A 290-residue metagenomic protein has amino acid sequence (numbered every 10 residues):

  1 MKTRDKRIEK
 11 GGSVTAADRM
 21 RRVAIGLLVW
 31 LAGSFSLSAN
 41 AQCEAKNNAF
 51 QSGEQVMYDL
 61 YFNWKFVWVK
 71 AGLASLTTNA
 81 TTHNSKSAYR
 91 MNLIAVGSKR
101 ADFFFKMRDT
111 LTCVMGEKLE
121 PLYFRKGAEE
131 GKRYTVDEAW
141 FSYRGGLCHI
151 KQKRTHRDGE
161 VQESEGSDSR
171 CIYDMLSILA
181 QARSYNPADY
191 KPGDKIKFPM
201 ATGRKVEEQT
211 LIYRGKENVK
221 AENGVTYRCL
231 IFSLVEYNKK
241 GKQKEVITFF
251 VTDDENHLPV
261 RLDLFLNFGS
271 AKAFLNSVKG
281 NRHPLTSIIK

Functional and structural regions predicted by a protein language model:
R4-L27: Bacterial N-terminal signal peptides that target proteins for export
G26-F35: Bacterial N-terminal signal peptides
L37-A41: Sec/Tat signal peptide C-region and signal peptidase I cleavage site
Q42-Y143, N186-K290: Acidic, serine/threonine-rich low-complexity disordered tracts
W140-L176: Hydrophobic, well-structured mid-protein blocks that either form specific transmembrane helices
I150-R154, L179-A182, S287-K290: Short, surface-exposed secondary-structure junctions/capping segments
G159-S164, A182-P187, K220-A221: Short helix-to-loop capping/linker segments positioned immediately adjacent to catalytic or ligand/cofactor-binding
